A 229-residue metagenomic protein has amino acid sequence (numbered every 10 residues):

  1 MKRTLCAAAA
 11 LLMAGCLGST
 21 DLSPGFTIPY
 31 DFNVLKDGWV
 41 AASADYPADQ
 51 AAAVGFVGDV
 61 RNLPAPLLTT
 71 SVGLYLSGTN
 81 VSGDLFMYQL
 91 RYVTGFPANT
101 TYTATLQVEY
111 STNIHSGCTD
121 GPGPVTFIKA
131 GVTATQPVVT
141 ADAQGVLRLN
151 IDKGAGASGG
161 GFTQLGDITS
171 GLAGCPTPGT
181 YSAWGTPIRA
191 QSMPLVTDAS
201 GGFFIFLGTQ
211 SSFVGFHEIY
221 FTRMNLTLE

Functional and structural regions predicted by a protein language model:
G15-P29: Bacterial Sec-dependent N-terminal signal peptides
D59-Y88: Surface-exposed, low-complexity/disordered Ser/Thr/Gly/Pro/Asn-rich loops and linkers
V81-P97, W184-S192, F221: Short beta-strands within extracellular/lumenal beta-sheet-rich domains
T100-H115, L207-T209: A short beta-strand element within beta-rich, extracytoplasmic domains of secreted/secretory-pathway proteins
Y110-P124, Q136, F213-F216: Extended, low-complexity, turn-rich repeat/linker tracts enriched in Gly/Pro/Ser/Thr and Asp/Glu that occur
F127-C175: Beta-strand-rich interaction/scaffold domains
I168-T177, Y181-R189, I205-F216: Short beta-strand-plus-loop segments that form exposed binding edges in beta-rich domains
P194-T209: Noncatalytic modules at the cell exterior or secretory-pathway interfaces, chiefly beta-strand-rich lectin/adhesion
